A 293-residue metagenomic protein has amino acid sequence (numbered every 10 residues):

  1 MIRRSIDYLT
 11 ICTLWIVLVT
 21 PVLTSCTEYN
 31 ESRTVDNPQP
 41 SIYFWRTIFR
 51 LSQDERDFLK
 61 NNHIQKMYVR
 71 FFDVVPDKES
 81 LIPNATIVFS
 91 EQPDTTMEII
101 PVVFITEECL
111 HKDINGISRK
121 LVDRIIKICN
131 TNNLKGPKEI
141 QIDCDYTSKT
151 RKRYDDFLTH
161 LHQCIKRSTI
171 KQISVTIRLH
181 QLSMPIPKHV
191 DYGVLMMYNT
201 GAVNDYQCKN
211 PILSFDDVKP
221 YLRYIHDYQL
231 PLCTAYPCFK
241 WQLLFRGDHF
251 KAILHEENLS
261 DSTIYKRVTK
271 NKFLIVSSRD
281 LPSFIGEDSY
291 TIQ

Functional and structural regions predicted by a protein language model:
I2-T13: Bacterial N-terminal signal peptides that target proteins for export
I11-V22: Bacterial N-terminal signal peptides
C26-F58: Boundary/entry segment of secreted carbohydrate-active catalytic domains
R33-V35, S41-F44, D73-V75, E79-L195: Chitinase-like catalytic core of GlcNAc-active glycosidases
L51-D54, P83-I87, D216: N-terminal post-signal-peptidase region of extra-cytosolic proteins
S52-P76, T131-N133: Catalytic domains of carbohydrate-active enzymes, especially glycoside hydrolases
K152, T159-K251: Substrate-binding surface in catalytic domains of secreted glycosidases
L244-Q293: Glycan-binding loop/region signatures in secreted carbohydrate-active enzymes
